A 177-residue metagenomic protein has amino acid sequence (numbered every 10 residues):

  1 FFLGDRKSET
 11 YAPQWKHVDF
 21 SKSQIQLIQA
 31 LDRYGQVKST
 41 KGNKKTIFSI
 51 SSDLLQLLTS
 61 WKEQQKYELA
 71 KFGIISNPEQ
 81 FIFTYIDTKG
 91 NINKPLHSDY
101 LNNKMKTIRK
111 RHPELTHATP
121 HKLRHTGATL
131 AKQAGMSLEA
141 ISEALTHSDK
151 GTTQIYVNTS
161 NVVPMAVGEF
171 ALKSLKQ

Functional and structural regions predicted by a protein language model:
F1-P13, A134-M136, H147: A short, glycine-centered helix-capping/turn motif at helix boundaries that positions DNA-contacting or catalytic
L3, A12-Y67, K71-I74: Conserved tyrosine-mediated DNA breakage-rejoining catalytic core shared by Y-recombinases
L3, F48, K66-I74, P78 (+1 more regions): Short, basic (Lys/Arg/His-rich) helix/loop patches that form interaction surfaces in the mid-to-C-terminal regions
Y11, T59, N102-K106, T129 (+2 more regions): Generic hydrophobic alpha-helical scaffold/packing signal
H17, Q65, T126, S148 (+2 more regions): The DNA-recognition helices of helix-turn-helix-type DNA-binding domains
H17-Q24, M136-I155: Short, polar N-cap/turn motifs at the start of nucleic acid-interacting alpha helices
L31, L145-F170: Catalytic-site neighborhood detector that most strongly recognizes the C-terminal catalytic loop/helix of tyrosine
